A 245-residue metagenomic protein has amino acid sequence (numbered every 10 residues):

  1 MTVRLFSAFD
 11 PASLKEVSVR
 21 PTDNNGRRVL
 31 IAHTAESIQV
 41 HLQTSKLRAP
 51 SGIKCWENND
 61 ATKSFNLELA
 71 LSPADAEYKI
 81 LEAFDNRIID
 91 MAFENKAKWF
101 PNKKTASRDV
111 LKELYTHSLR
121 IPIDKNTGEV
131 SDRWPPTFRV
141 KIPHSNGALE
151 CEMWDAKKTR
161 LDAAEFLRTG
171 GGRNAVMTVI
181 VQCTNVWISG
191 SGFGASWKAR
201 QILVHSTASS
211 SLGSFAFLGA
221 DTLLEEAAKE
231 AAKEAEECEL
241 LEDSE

Functional and structural regions predicted by a protein language model:
M1-N146: OB-fold ssDNA-binding interfaces and closely related basic DNA-contact patches used across DNA replication/repair
N25, S51, T169-G171, L212: Feature targets compositionally biased, intrinsically disordered low-complexity regions with long contiguous runs
A61, K104-T105, T159, I202 (+1 more regions): Intrinsically disordered, low-complexity regulatory segments enriched in acidic/serine/proline/glutamine/glycine
K98, E113, E152, A164 (+1 more regions): Intrinsically disordered, low-complexity segments enriched in small/polar residues
I121-T207: Extended serine/threonine-enriched, polar tracts that run as long, contiguous segments within proteins
A208-E245: Long, low-complexity intrinsically disordered regions
